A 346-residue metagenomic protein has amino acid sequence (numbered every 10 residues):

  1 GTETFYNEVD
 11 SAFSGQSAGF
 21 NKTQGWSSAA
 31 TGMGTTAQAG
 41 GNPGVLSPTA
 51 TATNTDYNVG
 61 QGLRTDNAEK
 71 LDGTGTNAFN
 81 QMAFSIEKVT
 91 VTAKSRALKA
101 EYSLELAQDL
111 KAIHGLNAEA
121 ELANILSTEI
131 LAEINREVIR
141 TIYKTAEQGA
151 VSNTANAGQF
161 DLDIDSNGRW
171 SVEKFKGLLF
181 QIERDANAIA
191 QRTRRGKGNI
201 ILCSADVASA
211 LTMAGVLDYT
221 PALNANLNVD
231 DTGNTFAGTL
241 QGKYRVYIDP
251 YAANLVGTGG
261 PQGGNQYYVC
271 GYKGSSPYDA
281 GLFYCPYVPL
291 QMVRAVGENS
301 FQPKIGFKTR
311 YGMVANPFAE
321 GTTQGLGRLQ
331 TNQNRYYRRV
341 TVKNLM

Functional and structural regions predicted by a protein language model:
G1-A93: Assembly/oligomerization interface modules of large self-assembling protein complexes
T2-F20, K144-Q148, F318-T331: Short linear, low-complexity motifs centered on an aromatic residue
T2-F5, A18, D109-A112, I134-I139: Short, solvent-exposed secondary-structure capping/transition elements
T35-A39, P43, S47-Q61, T65-A68 (+3 more regions): Surface-exposed intrinsically disordered loops and tails
N58, G62, A68-E69, N80-N124 (+6 more regions): Sequence/fold signature of self-assembling virion shell proteins
A118-E119, I134-N156, L162: Short, glycine/acidic-rich hinge or "gate" loops at secondary-structure transitions that mediate conformational
I139-I142, R194-C203: Short coil/turn segments at secondary-structure boundaries
A155-G198: Accessory "access/gating" subregions that flank catalytic or transport cores
